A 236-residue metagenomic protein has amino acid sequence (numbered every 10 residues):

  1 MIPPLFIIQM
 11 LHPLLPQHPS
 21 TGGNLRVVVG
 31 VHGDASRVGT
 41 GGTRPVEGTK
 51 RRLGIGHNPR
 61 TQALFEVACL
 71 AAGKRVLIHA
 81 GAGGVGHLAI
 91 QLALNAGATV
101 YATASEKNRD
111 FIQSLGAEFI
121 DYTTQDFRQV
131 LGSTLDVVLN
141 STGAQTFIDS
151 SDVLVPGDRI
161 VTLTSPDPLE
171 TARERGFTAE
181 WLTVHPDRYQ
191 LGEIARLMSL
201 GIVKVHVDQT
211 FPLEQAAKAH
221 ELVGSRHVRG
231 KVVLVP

Functional and structural regions predicted by a protein language model:
M1, S20-V27, V31, G39 (+1 more regions): Short N-terminal strand-loop motif that marks the start of NAD(P)H/FAD-dependent oxidoreductase cofactor-binding domains
I2, I8-L11, S199: Position-driven detector of the extreme protein N-terminus
I2, T43, L222-G224: Helix-centric, low-specificity signal for extended rod-like, repetitive segments
P4, P13-T21, A35-S36, T40-P45 (+1 more regions): Short linear motifs in low-complexity or flexible loops
I7-M10, V27-V31, V38, V46 (+1 more regions): Hydrophobic alpha-helical signal/anchor motif
H12-L15, S20-T21, V27, A35 (+3 more regions): Intrinsic structural disorder/low-complexity segments
G23, G48-P236: Terminal helix/beta-alpha structural elements that buttress the NAD(P)+-binding lobe
